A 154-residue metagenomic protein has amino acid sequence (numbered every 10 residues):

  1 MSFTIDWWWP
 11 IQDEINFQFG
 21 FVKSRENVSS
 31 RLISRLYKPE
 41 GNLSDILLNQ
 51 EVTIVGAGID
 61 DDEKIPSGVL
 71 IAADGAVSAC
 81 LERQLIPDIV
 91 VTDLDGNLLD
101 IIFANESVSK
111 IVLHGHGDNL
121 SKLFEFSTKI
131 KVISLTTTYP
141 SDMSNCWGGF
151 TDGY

Functional and structural regions predicted by a protein language model:
S2-E51: N-terminal, Lys/Arg-enriched amphipathic/low-complexity engagement segments that precede the first folded domain
F21-R35, L48-N49, G68-V69, G75-Y154: Acidic/Gly/His-enriched mid-domain segments of enzyme catalytic cores or analogous surface patches that mediate
V52-G56: N-terminal nucleotide-binding beta1-loop-alpha1 segment
A57-D60, G96: Short glycine-rich anion-binding loops that position phosphate/pyrophosphate groups of nucleotides and phosphorylated
D60-D61, S78: Extracellular beta-strand scaffolds
K64-P66: Glycine-rich beta-alpha loop segments
